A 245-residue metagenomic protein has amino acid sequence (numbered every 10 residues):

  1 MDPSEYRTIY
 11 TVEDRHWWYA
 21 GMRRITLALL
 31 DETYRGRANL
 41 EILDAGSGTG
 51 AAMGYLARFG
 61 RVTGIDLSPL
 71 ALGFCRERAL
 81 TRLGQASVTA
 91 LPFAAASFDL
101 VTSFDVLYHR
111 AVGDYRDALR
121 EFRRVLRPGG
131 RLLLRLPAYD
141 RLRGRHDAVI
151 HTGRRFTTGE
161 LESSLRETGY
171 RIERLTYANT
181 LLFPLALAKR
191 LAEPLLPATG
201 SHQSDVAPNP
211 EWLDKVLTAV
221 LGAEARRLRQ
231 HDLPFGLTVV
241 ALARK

Functional and structural regions predicted by a protein language model:
M1-A94, L100-F104, L119, G236-V239: Conserved N-terminal segment of class I S-adenosyl-L-methionine
A51, R174-D214, T218, P234-T238: Conserved catalytic loop of SAM-dependent methyltransferase domains
D105-H109: Short catalytic micro-motifs in class I SAM-dependent methyltransferases
A111-Y115, G144: Short N-terminal helix/helix-N-cap motif within the alpha/beta-hydrolase-1
R116-R131: A short glycine-rich, Lys/Arg-flanked "PGG" loop and its adjoining helix->strand segment in the class I
L132-R154, E160-S163: Short, glycine-/aromatic-enriched active-site segment of Class I SAM-dependent methyltransferases
E162-A178: A SAM-dependent methyltransferase catalytic signature shared across enzymes that methylate proteins
L221-K245: C-terminal lobe and adjacent flexible extensions of AdoMet/dcAdoMet transferase-like proteins
